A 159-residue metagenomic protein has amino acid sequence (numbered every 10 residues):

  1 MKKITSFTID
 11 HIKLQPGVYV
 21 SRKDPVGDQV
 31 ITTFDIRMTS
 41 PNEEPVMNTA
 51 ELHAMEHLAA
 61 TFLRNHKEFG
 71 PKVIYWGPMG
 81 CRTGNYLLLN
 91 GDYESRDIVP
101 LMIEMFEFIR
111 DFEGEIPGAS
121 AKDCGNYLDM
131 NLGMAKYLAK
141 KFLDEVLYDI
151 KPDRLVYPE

Functional and structural regions predicted by a protein language model:
M1-L63: His/Glu-rich zincin catalytic helix
K2-K3, K13, K23, K67 (+5 more regions): Context-gated lysine
F7, F34, F62, F69 (+3 more regions): Phenylalanine-focused residue identity feature
P41, P45-D97: M16/MPP (pitrilysin/insulinase) zinc-metallopeptidase core fold and M16-derived inactive scaffolds
E43-E44, E56, E104-E107, E113-E115 (+1 more regions): Glutamate identity and glutamate-enriched acidic tracts
W76-Y148: Active-site-adjacent, His/Asp/Glu-enriched structural segments that form or flank metal-binding and acid/base networks
D144-E159: Histidine-acidic residue clusters that define the catalytic metal-binding segment of zinc metallopeptidase domains
